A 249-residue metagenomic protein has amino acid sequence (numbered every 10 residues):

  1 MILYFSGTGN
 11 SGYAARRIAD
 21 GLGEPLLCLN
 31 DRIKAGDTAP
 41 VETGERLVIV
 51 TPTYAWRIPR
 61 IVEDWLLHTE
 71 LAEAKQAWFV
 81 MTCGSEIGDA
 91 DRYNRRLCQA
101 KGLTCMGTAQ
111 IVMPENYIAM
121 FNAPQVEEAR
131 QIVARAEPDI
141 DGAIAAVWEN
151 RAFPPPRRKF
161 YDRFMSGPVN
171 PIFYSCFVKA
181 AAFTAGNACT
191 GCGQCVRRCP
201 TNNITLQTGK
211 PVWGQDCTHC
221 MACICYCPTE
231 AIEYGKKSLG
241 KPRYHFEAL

Functional and structural regions predicted by a protein language model:
I2, S6-A14, D20-I33, D37 (+3 more regions): FMN-binding flavodoxin-like domain, especially the glycine-rich phosphate-binding loop
T38, E42, Y174-C176, A180 (+3 more regions): Residue-level signal for the start and early helices of compact helical domains
P40-V41, E70, C176, C192 (+2 more regions): Generic structural signal for beta-strand residues in well-ordered domains
N94, F121-P124, Y174-A185, H219: Repeat-unit-sized solenoid/scaffold elements
K159-G191, R197: A mid-sequence, solvent-exposed acidic-amphipathic segment
A185, T190, Q194-T218, A222-L239: Iron-sulfur cluster-binding cysteine motifs and their immediate structural context in ferredoxin-like electron-transfer
Y244-A248: Active-site-proximal loop/hinge segments that shape catalytic or ion-binding/gating pockets
